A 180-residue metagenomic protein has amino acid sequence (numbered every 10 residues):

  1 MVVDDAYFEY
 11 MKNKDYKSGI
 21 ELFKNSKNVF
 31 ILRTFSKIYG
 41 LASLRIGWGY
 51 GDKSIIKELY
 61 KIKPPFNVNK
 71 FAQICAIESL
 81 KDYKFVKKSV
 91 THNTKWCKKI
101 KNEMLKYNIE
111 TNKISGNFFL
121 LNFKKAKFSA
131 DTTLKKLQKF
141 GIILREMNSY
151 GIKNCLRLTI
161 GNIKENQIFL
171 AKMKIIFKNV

Functional and structural regions predicted by a protein language model:
M1, D5-I38: Active-site pre-lysine segment of PLP-dependent enzymes
N28-L105, I109-N112: PLP-dependent aminotransferase class I/II
S43, S115, G151-N154: Short acidic/glycine-enriched loop/turn segments that link adjacent beta-strands
G51-I55, F123-A126, I163: Short loop segments at secondary-structure junctions
T94, K106-F140, L156, I160: Conserved PLP-binding catalytic core of the aspartate aminotransferase-like
K136-R145, S149-V180: PLP-dependent enzyme catalytic core of the Aspartate aminotransferase-like
